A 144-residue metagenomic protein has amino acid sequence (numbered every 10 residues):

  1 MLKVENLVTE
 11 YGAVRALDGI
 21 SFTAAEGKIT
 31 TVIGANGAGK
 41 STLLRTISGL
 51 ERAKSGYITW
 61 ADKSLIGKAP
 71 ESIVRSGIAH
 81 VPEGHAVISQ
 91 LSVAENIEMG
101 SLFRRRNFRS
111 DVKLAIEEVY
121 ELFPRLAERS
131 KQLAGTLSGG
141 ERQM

Functional and structural regions predicted by a protein language model:
G12, T30, K68, V93-L114 (+1 more regions): ABC-type ATPase nucleotide-binding domains, specifically the catalytic core motifs of the NBD
T30-T31, H80: Short beta-strand immediately N-terminal to the Walker A/P-loop
I33-A35: The feature captures the beta-strand-to-loop junction immediately N-terminal to the Walker
S48: Helix-to-loop junction immediately C-terminal to a conserved catalytic motif
G56-L65, S76, S110-I116: Conserved ABC transporter NBD signature motif
L133-L137: Conserved ABC ATPase signature
